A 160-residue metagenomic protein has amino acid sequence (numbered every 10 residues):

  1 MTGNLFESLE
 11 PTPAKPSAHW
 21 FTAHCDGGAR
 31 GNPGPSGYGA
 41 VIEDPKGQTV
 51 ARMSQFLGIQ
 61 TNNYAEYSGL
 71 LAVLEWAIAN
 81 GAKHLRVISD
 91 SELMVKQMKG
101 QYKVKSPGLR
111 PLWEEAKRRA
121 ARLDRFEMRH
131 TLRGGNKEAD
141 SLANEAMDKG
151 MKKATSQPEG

Functional and structural regions predicted by a protein language model:
M1-S17, K149, P158-G160: N-terminal intrinsically disordered, compositionally biased regulatory/targeting segments that precede the folded
L5, P13-Y64, E75-K83: RNase H-like nuclease fold core
F6-L9, D44-K46, Y64, E92 (+2 more regions): Low-complexity, charged, repeat-rich alpha-helical/coil interaction segments
G28-N32, L71-M151: RNase H catalytic domain
R52-L57, L71-V73, A116-A120, P158-G160: Short C-terminal domain-edge/linker segments immediately following a structured domain
E66, L70: Short, conserved alpha-helix that lines the donor NDP-sugar binding/gating region of sugar-transfer enzymes
L132, K153-G160: Short, flexible loop/turn segments with low-complexity composition
